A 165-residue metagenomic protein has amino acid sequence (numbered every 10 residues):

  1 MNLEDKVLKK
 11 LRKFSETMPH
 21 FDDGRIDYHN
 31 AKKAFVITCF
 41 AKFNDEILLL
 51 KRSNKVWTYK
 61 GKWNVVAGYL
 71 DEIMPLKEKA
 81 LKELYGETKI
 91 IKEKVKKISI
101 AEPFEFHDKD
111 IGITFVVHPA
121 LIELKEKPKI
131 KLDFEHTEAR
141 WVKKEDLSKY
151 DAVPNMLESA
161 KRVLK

Functional and structural regions predicted by a protein language model:
M1-N2, K60, P119, K127-K165: Nudix hydrolase/Nudix homology domain
N2-T38: Acidic, metal-coordinating catalytic segment for phosphate/diphosphate chemistry, firing primarily on the Nudix
A31-K33, Y59-K62, D110-V116, H136: A generic structural micro-feature
T38, E46, E138: Conserved beta-strand and immediately adjacent loop positions that scaffold enzyme active sites
D45, E102-K129, R140: Active-site-adjacent beta-strand/loop module that shapes the phosphate/pyrophosphate-binding cleft
E46-G86: Conserved Nudix-box catalytic region and its N-terminal flanking loop in Nudix hydrolases and closely related
I91-A101: A short coil-to-beta-strand element that immediately follows conserved catalytic motifs
